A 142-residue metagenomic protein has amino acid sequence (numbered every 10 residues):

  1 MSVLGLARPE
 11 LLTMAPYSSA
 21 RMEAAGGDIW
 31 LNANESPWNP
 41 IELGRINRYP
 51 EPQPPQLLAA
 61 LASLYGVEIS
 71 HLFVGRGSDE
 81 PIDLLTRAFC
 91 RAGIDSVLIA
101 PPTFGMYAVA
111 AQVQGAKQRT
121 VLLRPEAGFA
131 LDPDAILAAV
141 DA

Functional and structural regions predicted by a protein language model:
M1-L64, A142: N-terminal "arm"/small-domain region of PLP-dependent enzymes with the aminotransferase-like
T13, W30, V74, I99 (+1 more regions): Structural signal for conserved beta-strand scaffold positions within catalytic alpha/beta enzyme cores
G27, H71, K117-R119: Conserved beta-strand segments of alpha/beta enzyme cores
N34-P37, S78, F104: Short glycine-rich anion-binding loops that position phosphate/pyrophosphate groups of nucleotides and phosphorylated
P40-E42, L84-L85, A108-V109: Short glycine-/acidic-enriched loop or helix-start segments at secondary-structure transitions that form or flank
P50-E51, G75, A100-P101: Active-site-adjacent beta-strand anchor residues
P54, L58-S96, Q114: Phosphate-binding glycine-rich loop
A88-A142: PLP-dependent aminotransferase-like
